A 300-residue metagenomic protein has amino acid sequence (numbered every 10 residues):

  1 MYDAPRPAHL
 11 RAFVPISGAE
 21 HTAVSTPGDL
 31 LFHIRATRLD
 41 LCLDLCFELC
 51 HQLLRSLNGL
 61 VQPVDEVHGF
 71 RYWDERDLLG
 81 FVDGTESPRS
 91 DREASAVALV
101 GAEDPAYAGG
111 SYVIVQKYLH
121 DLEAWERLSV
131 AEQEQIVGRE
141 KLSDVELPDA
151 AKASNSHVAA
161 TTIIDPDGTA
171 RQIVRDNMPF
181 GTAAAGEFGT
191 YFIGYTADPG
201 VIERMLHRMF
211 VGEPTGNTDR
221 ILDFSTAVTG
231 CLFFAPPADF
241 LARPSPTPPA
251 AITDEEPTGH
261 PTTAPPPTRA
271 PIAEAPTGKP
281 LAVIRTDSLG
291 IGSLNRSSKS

Functional and structural regions predicted by a protein language model:
M1-I272, P276-G292, R296: Long, histidine/aromatic-enriched segments associated with O2/redox biology
